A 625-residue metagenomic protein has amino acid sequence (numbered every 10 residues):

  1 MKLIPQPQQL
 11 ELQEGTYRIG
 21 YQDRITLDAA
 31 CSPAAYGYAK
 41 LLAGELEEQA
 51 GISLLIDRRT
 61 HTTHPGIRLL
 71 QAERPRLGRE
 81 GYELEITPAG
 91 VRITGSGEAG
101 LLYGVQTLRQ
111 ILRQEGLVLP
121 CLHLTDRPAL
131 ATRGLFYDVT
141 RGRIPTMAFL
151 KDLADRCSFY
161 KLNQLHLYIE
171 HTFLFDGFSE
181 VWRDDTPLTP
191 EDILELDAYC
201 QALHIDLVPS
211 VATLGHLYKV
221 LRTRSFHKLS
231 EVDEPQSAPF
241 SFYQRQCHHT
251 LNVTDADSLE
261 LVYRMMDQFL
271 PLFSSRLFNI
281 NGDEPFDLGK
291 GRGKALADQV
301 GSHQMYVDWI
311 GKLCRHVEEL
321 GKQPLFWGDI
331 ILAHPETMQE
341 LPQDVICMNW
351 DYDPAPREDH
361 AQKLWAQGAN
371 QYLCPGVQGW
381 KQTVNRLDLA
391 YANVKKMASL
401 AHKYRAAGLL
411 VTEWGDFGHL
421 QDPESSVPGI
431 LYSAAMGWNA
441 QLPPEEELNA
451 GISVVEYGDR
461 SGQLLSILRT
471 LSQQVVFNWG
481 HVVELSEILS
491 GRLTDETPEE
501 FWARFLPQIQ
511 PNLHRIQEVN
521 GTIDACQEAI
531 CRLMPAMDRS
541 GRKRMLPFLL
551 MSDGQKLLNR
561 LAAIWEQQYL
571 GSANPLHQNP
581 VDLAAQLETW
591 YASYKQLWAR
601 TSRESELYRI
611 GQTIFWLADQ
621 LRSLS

Functional and structural regions predicted by a protein language model:
M1-R133, K396, H419: Contiguous, structured surface segment used for ligand recognition
K2-E14, I19-Y21, A34-A39, T62-T63 (+5 more regions): Substrate-binding groove of N-acetylhexosamine-processing glycoside hydrolases
A30-C31, R141-R143, D353: A generic structural motif
P33, I93, I144-P145, G289 (+1 more regions): A generic structural signal for short coil/turn motifs at secondary-structure boundaries
L46, S53-I56, L207, P324 (+1 more regions): Generic structural signal for residues in well-ordered beta-strands
A50, D57-T60, Y168, V211 (+3 more regions): Short loop/turn and capping residues at structural boundaries
L122-T140, Y372-K381: N-terminal small/glycine-rich loop or linker at the start of catalytic domains across soluble metabolic enzymes
A131-G328, M338-E340, I346-M348, R357 (+1 more regions): Substrate-binding cleft of carbohydrate-active enzyme catalytic domains
